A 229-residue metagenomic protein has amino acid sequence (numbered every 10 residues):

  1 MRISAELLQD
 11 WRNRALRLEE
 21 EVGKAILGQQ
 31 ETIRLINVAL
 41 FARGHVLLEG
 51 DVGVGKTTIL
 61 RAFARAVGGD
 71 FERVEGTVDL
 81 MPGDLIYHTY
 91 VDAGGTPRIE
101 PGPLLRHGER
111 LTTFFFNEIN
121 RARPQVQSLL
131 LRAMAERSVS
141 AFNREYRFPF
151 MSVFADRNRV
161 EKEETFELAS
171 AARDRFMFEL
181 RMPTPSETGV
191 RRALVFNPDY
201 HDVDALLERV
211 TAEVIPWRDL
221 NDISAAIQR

Functional and structural regions predicted by a protein language model:
L8-D51: Pre-Walker A (pre-P-loop) alpha-helix and adjacent loop at the N terminus of AAA/AAA+ ATPase modules, a conserved
R34, F41-R43, V67, G108-R110 (+3 more regions): Short loop/turn elements that form and flank the Walker-type P-loop nucleotide-binding site in RecA-like NTPase cores
L35-V38, D92-F115: Conserved alpha-helical scaffold flanking the Walker A/P-loop in AAA+ ATPase domains
N37-V78, Y90: Walker A/P-loop
L48, F115-F116: Hydrophobic anchor at the beta1->P-loop junction of P-loop NTPases
D70-G83, F142-R147: Short beta-strand-centered segment that lines the nucleotide-binding/catalytic pocket of NTP-utilizing
L80-T96: Conserved NTP-binding/hydrolysis module of P-loop NTPases
D92-G95, E118-L129, M134-I215, N221-A226: Canonical AAA+ ATPase core
